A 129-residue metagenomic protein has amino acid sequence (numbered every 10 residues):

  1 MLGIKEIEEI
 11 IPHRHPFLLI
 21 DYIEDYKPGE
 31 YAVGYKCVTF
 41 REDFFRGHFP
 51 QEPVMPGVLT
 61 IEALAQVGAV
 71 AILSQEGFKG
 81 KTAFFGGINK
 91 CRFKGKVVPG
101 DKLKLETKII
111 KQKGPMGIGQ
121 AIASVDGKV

Functional and structural regions predicted by a protein language model:
M1, G68-K104: Hydrophobic beta-strand-centered segment that forms part of the acyl-chain substrate-binding groove
L2-R14: Short aromatic-glycine motifs in intrinsically disordered, low-complexity regions
E8, Q51, F93-G95: Beta-strand-rich interaction surfaces with strong enrichment in secreted/lumenal proteins
R14-H15, K113: Short loop/turn motifs at secondary-structure junctions and domain boundaries
H15-M55, T60: Catalytic strand-loop segment that frames the active site of acyl-thioester-processing enzymes
I23, M55-F78: Active-site helix/loop of acyl-thioester processing domains in fatty-acid/polyketide metabolism, spanning hotdog-fold
I23, N89-D126: Hydrophobic beta-sheet segments that form the core/acyl-binding groove of ACP/CoA-dependent acyl-chain-processing
